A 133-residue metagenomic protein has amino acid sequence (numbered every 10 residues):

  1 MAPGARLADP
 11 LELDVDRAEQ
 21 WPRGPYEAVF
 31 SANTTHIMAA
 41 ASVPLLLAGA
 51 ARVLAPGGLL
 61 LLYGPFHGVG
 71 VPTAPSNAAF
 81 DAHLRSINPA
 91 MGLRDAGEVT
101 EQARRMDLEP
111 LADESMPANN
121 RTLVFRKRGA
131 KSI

Functional and structural regions predicted by a protein language model:
M1-W21: Class I SAM-dependent methyltransferase SAM/SAH-binding core
E12, A28-S31, D113, V124: Polytopic transmembrane helical bundles with strong interfacial aromatic enrichment
Q20-V29: A short acidic, Gly/Pro-enriched loop at the edge of an enzyme's catalytic core that lines a small-molecule cofactor
A32-H36: Short catalytic micro-motifs in class I SAM-dependent methyltransferases
I37-V53: A short, conserved alpha-helix within the catalytic core of class I
P56-V69: Conserved beta-strand signature within the Rossmann-like core of class I S-adenosyl-L-methionine
T73-G97: Conserved Class I S-adenosyl-L-methionine
D107-I133: Core SAM-dependent methyltransferase catalytic element
